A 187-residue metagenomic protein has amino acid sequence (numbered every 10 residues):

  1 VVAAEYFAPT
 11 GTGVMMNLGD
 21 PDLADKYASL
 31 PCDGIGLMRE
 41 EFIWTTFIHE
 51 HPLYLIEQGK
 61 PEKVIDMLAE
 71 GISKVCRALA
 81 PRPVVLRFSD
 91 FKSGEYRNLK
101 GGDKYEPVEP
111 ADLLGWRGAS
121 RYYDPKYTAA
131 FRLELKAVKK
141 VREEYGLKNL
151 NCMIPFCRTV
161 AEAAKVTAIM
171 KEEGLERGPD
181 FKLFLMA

Functional and structural regions predicted by a protein language model:
V2-A187: Conserved alpha/beta-domain cores
